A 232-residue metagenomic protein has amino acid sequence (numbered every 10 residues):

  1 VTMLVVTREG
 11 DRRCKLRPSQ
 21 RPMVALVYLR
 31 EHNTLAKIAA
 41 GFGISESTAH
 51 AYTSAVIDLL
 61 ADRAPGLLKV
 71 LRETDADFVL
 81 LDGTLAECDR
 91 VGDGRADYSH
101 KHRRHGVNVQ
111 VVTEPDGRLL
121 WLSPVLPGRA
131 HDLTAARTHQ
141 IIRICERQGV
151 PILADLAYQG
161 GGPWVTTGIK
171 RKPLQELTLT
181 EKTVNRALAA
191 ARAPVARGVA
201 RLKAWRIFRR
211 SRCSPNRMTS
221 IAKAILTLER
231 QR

Functional and structural regions predicted by a protein language model:
V1-E9, H32, L60, L202 (+1 more regions): Short amphipathic alpha-helical segments enriched in hydrophobics
V1-K15, I169, Q175-E176: Basic, low-complexity segments
R13, V27, V125: Generic anion/oxyanion-binding catalytic loop in active/binding sites
L16, Q20, R217-S220: Short, conserved alpha-helical segments within structured domains
R17-E31: Short, amphipathic alpha-helical "recognition" segments used to contact nucleic acids or chromatin
A36-S54, D58-R232: Short, well-ordered secondary-structure "scaffold" segments embedded in the functional core of diverse domains
